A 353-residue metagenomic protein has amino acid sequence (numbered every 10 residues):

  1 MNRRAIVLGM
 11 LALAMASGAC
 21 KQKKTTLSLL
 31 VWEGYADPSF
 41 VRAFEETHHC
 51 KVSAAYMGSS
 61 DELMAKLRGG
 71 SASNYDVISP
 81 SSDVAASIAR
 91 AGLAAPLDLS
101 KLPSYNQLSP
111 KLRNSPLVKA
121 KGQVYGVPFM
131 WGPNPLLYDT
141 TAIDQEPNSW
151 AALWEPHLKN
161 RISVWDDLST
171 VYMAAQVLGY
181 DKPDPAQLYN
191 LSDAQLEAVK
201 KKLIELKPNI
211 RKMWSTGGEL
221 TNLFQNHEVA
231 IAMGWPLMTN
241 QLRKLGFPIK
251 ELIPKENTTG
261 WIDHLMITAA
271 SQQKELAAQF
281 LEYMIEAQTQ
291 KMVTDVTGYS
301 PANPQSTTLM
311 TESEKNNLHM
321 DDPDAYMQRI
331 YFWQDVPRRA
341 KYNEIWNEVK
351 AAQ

Functional and structural regions predicted by a protein language model:
A16-A19: C-terminal motif of bacterial Sec signal peptides marking the signal peptidase cleavage site
K21-I88, T221: Early extracytoplasmic/lumenal segment of secretory-pathway proteins
S79-A85, A89-Q225: Extracytoplasmic ligand-binding site segments that recognize negatively charged/polar headgroups
V84-S87, I231-P248: A ligand-binding cleft/hinge motif common to bilobed small-molecule-binding domains
P135-A142, V177, I262-Q273, M292: A bilobed periplasmic-binding-protein/Venus flytrap-type ligand-binding module shared by bacterial periplasmic
L196-E197, K202-L206, R243-A269: Periplasmic-binding protein-like
T259, T268-I330: Mature extracytoplasmic/periplasmic domains
P323-Q353: Conserved C-terminal helix/tail region of periplasmic/extracytoplasmic solute-binding proteins
